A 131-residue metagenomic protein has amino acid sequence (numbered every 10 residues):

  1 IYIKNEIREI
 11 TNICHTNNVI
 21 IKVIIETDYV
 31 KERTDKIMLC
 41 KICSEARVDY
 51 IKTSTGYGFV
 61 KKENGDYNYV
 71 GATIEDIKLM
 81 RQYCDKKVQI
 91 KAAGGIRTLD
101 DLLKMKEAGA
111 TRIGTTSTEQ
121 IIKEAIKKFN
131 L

Functional and structural regions predicted by a protein language model:
I1-K4, R33, I37, V70-I74 (+3 more regions): Electropositive phosphate-/nucleotide-binding environments in soluble metabolic enzymes
Y2-K22, C40-A46, G65-G94: Alpha-helix-loop-beta-strand connector modules within alpha/beta enzyme cores
V19-K31: Conserved strand-turn element in the central/C-terminal portion of the radical SAM core barrel that lines
I25-T27, T55, A92: Short glycine-centered, acidic/aromatic-flanked micro-motifs in structured strand/loop junctions that mark active-site
K31-I42, R81-K86, I90-A92, I96-R112: Catalytic cores of alpha/beta
E45-Y69, G94-L131: Glycine-rich phosphate-binding active-site loops on the catalytic face of alpha/beta enzymes
